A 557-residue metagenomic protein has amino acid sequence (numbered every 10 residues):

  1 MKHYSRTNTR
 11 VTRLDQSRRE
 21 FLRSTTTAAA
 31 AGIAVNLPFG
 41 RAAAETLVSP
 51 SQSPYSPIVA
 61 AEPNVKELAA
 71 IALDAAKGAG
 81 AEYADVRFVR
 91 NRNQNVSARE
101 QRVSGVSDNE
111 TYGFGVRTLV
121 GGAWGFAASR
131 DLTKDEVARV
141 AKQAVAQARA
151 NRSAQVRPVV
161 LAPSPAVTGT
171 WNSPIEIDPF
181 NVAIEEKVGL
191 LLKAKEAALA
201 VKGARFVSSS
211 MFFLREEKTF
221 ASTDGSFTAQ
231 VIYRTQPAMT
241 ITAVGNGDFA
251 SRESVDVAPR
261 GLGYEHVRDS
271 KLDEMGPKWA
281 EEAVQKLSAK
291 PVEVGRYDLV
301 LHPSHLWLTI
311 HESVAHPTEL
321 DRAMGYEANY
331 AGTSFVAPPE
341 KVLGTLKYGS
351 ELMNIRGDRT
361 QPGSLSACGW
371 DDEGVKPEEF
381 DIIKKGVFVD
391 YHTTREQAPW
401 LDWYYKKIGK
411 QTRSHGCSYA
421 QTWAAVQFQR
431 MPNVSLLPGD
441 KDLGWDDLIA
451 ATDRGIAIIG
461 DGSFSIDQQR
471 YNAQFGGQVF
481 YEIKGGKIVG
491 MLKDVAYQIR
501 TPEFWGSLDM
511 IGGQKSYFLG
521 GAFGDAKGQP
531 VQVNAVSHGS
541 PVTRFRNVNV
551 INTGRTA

Functional and structural regions predicted by a protein language model:
K2-A557: N-terminal small-residue-enriched
